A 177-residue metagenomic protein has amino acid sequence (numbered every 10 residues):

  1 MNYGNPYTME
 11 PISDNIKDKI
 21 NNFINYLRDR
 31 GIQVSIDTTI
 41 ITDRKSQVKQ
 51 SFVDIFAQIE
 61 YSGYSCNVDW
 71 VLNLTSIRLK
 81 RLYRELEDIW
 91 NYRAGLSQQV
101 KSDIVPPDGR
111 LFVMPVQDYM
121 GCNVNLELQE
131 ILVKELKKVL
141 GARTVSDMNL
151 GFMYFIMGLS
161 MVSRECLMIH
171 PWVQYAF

Functional and structural regions predicted by a protein language model:
M1-F177: Replace "small metal-dependent catalytic modules" with "small catalytic or cofactor-binding modules
